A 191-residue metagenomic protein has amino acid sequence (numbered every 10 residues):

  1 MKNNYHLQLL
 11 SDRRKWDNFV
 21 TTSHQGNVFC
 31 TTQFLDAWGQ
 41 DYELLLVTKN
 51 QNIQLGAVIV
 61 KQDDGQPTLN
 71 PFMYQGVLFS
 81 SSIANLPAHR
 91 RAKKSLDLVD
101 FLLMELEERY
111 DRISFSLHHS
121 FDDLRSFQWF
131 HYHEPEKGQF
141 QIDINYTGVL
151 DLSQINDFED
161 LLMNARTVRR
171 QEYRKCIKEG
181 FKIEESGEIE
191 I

Functional and structural regions predicted by a protein language model:
M1-L7, W129-I191: Acyltransferase donor/substrate-recognition loop-hinge adjacent to the catalytic core
D12-F19, I189-I191: A short, well-structured alpha-helix characteristic of acyl/acetyltransferase catalytic modules
T22-G39: Short, basic/aromatic recognition patches
L35-F101: Conserved donor-binding loop and adjoining core beta-sheet/short helix segment in diverse acyl/aminoacyl transferases
L46, L55, R112-H118, E184-E185: A structural signal for short, well-ordered beta-strand segments and their strand-loop junctions that often border
D64, H119-D123, I155, E190: Short, solvent-exposed loop/turn segments at secondary-structure junctions
P71, A88-H89, L124-W129, E159-L161: Short, conserved acidic/polar surface loops in the N-terminal third of protein domains
K94-I144: Non-catalytic accessory segments adjacent to catalytic cores
